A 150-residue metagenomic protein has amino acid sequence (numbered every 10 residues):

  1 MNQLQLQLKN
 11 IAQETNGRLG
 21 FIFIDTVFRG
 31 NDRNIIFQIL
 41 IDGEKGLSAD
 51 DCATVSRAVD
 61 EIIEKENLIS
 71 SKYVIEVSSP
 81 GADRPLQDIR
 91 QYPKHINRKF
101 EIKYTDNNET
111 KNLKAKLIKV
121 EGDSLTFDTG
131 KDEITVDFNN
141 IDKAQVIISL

Functional and structural regions predicted by a protein language model:
M1-K114, I118-L150: Short Lys/Arg-rich amphipathic alpha-helical segments
